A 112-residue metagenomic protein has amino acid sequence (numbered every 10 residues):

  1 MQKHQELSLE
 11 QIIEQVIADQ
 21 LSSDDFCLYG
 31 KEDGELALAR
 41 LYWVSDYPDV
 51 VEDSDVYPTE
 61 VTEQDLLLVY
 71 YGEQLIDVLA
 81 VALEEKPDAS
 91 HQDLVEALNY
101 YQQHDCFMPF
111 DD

Functional and structural regions predicted by a protein language model:
M1-Y57: Extended, charge-biased low-complexity segments that typically form long amphipathic alpha-helices/coiled-coils
W43-C106: Amphipathic protein-protein interaction modules
M108-D112: Short acidic DE-rich linear segments
